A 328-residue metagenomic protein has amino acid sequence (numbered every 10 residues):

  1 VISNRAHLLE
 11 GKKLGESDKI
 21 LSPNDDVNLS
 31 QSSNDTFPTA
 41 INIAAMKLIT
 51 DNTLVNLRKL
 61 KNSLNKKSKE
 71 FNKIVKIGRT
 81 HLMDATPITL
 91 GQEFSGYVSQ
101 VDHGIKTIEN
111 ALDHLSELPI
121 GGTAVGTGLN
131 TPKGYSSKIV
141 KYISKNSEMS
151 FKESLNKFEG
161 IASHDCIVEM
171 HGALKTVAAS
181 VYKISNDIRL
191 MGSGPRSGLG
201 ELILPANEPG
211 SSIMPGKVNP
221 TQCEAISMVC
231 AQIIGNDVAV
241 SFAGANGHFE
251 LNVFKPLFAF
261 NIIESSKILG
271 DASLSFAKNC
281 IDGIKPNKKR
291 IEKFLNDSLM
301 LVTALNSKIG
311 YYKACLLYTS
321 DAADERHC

Functional and structural regions predicted by a protein language model:
V1-S33, F37, V55-R58, T86-V240: Internal glycine-rich alpha/beta core junctions
A44-K47, D51, E264, I268: Low-complexity, glycine/alanine/serine/threonine- and acidic/polar-rich repeat/linker tracts characteristic of secreted
L48-L60: Amphipathic, heptad-repeat-like alpha-helical segments
S68-Q92, P119-G126, G198, L202-P205 (+3 more regions): Glycine-rich cofactor-pocket loops
V168, S212, G216, P220 (+7 more regions): Feature representing long, continuous alpha-helical segments
A231-L295: Long, amphipathic alpha-helical stalk/connector segments used for oligomerization, subunit docking, or mechanical
K289-C315: Strongly charged, low-complexity linkers/loops
Y318-H327: Conserved small/polar residues in nucleotide/adenosyl-binding loops
